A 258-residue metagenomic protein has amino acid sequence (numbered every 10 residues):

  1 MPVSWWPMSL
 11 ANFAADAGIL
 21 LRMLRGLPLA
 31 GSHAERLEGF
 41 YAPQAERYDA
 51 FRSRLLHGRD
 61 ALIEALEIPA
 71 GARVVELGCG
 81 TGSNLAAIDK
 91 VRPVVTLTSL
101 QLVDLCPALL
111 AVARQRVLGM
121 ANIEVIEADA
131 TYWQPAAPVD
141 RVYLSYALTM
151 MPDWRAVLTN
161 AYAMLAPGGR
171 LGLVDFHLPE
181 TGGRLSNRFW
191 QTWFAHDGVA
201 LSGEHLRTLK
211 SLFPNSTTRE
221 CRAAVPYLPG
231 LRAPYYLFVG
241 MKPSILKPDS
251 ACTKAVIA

Functional and structural regions predicted by a protein language model:
P7-E67, S83-A87, V91, L185-F189: Conserved class I S-adenosyl-L-methionine
P28-G31, E35-R36, G172-L231: C-terminal alpha-helical "lid/dimerization" subdomain adjacent to the S-adenosyl-L-methionine
R73, G168-R170: Short glycine-centered segments of the SAM/dcSAM-binding site in methyltransferase folds
V75-Y132: Class I SAM-dependent methyltransferase SAM/SAH-binding core
T131-V142: A short acidic, Gly/Pro-enriched loop at the edge of an enzyme's catalytic core that lines a small-molecule cofactor
R141-D153: A short SAM/SAH-binding and catalytic strip from SAM-dependent methyltransferases
R155-P167: A short glycine-rich, Lys/Arg-flanked "PGG" loop and its adjoining helix->strand segment in the class I
F213-P214, E220-A258: Core SAM-dependent methyltransferase catalytic element
